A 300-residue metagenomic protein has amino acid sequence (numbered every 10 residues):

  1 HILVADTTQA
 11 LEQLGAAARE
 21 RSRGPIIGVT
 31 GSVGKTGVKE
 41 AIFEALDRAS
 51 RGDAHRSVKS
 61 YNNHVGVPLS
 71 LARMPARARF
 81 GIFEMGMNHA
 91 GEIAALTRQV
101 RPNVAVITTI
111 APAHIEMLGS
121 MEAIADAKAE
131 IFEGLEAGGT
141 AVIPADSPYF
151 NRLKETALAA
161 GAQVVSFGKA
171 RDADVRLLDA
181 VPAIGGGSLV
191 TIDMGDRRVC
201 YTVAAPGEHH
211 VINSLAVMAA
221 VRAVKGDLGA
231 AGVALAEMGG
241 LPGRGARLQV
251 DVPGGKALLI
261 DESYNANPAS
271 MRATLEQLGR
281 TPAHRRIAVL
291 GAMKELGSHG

Functional and structural regions predicted by a protein language model:
L3, Q9-A145, N151-A160: Phosphate-binding loop of NTP-binding sites
L11-L14, I42, L46, S70-L71 (+3 more regions): Buried hydrophobic packing segments
V29, K35, P242-A246, E276: ATP-dependent carboxylate/acyl-activation modules
G34-K35, K39, P148-R152, K169 (+2 more regions): Short, active-site-adjacent cap segments at secondary-structure transitions
F83, I143, I260-D261, L290-G291: Active-site flanking residues adjacent to catalytic metal/cofactor-binding acidic residues
E84, Y201, L258-N267: Active-site-proximal beta-strand elements of phosphoester/diester hydrolases
V106-L258, A283-H284: Acidic, Mg2+-coordinating active-site environments of NTP-dependent enzymes
L241-G243, S263-G300: Active-site beta-alpha connecting loops in nucleotide-dependent enzymes
